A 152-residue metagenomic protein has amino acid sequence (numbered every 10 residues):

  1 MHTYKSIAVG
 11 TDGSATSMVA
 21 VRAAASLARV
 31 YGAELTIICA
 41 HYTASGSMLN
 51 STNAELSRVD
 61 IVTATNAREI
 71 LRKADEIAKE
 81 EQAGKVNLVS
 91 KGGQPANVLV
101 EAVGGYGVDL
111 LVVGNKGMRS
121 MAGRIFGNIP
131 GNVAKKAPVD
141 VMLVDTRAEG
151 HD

Functional and structural regions predicted by a protein language model:
M1-H2, E76-L111, A148-D152: Structural beta-alpha unit
M1-V19, S51, L110, K135-D152: Intrinsically disordered or low-complexity boundary/linker segments at protein termini and domain junctions
H2-A54, E81, K85-V86: Small/aliphatic-rich secondary-structure junction motif
I38, N87-K91, M142: General small-molecule cofactor/ligand-binding pocket signal
C39-E69, H151-D152: Acidic, proline/glycine-rich short linear motifs
T52-L56, G104-Y106, I129-P130: Short, hinge-like loop/turn segments at secondary-structure boundaries
L110-K135, G150-D152: Glycine-rich, Arg-bearing micro-motifs that act as flexible, cationic patches
